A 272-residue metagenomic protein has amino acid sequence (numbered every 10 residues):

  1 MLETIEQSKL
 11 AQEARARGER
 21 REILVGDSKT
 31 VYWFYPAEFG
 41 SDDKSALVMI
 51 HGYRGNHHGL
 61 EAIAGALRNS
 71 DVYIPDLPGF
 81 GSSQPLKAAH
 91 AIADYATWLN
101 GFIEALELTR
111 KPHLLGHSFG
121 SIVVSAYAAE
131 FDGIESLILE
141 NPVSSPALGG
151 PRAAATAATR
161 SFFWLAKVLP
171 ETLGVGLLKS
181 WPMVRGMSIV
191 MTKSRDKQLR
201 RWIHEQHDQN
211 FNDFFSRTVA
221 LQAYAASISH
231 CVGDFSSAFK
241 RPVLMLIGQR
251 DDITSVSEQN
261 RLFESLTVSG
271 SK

Functional and structural regions predicted by a protein language model:
M1-L47, R68-D71, A96, E104-R110 (+1 more regions): Alpha/beta-hydrolase fold catalytic core
W33, F39, D71-F119, G150: Active-site loop/oxyanion-hole signature of alpha/beta-hydrolase fold enzymes
F34-S82: Conserved HGGG/HGGXW glycine-rich cap/lid loop of the alpha/beta-hydrolase fold
L137-T172: Flexible "cap/lid" loop of the alpha/beta hydrolase fold
L173-S237: Conserved alpha/beta-hydrolase catalytic His-Asp/Glu region
F239, M245-I247, D251: Short beta-strand/loop motif that positions the catalytic acidic residue of the alpha/beta-hydrolase fold
R241, S255-E264: Short alpha-helix in the alpha/beta-hydrolase fold that links the catalytic acid
E264-K272: Catalytic histidine neighborhood in serine/cysteine hydrolases with alpha/beta-hydrolase-type architecture
